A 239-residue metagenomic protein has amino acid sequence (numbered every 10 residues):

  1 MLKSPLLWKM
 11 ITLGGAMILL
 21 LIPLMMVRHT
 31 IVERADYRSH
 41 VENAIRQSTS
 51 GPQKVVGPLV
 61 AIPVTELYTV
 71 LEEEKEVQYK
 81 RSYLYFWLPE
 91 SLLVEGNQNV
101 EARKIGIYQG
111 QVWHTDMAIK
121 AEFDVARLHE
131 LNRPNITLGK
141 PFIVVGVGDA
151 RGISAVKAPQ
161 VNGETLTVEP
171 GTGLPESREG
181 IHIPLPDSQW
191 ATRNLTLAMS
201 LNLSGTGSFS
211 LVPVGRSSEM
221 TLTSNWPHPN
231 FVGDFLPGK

Functional and structural regions predicted by a protein language model:
K3-H29: Hydrophobic alpha-helical transmembrane signal-anchor segments
K3-L7, G57, W190-R193: Short N-terminal helix-initiation segments at or just after the protein's N-terminus
T12-A16, T30, R34, Y108 (+1 more regions): Generic alpha-helical structural element
M26, T30-Y37, V41: Juxtamembrane interface helices immediately C-terminal to a transmembrane segment
D36, H40, Q47-S48, A61 (+1 more regions): Soluble non-transmembrane domains of integral membrane proteins
Q53-I62: Solvent-exposed, non-transmembrane helices and loops of integral membrane proteins
